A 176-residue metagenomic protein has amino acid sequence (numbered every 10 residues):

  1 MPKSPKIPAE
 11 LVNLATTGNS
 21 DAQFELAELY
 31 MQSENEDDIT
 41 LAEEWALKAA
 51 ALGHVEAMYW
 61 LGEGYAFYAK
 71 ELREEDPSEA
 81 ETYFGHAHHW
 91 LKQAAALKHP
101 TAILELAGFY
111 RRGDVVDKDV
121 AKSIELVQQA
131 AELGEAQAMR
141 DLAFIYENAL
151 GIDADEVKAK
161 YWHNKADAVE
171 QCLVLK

Functional and structural regions predicted by a protein language model:
P2-A9, E36-W45, E71-W90, D117-L126 (+1 more regions): Structural signature of tandem alpha-helical TPR/SEL1-like repeats, specifically the intra-repeat loop/turn
P8, V12, S20-F24, E28 (+3 more regions): Alpha-helical tetratricopeptide repeat
V12-L14, K48-A49, K92-A94, Q129-A130 (+1 more regions): Canonical positions in the second alpha-helix
T17-N19, Q32-S33, L52-V55, Y68 (+5 more regions): Short helix-capping/linker turns of helical repeat alpha-solenoids
E25-Q32, W60-E74, I103-R112, F144-N148: Hydrophobic face of amphipathic alpha-helices that form TPR/SEL1-like repeat modules and related alpha-solenoid
D141-F144, N148, C172-K176: TPR/TPR-like alpha-solenoid helical repeat scaffolds
